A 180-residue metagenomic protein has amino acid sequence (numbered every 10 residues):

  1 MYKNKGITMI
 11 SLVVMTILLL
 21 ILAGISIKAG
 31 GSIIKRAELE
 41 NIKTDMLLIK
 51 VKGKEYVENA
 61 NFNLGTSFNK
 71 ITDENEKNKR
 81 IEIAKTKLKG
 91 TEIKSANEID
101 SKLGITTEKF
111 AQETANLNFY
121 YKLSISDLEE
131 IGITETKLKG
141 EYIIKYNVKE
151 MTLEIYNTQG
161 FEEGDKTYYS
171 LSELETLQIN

Functional and structural regions predicted by a protein language model:
M1-I7: N-terminal leader/signal peptides at the extreme start of proteins
I7-T16: N-terminal signal-anchor/signal peptide hydrophobic helix marking the start of the first transmembrane segment
L19-A37: C-terminal juxtamembrane segment of a hydrophobic transmembrane alpha-helix
K35-T66: Membrane-proximal N-terminal amphipathic helix
Y56-T106: Short, glycine/small-hydrophobic-rich surface segments
T114-N116, Y120, S124-L128, I133 (+2 more regions): Non-catalytic accessory regions used for complex assembly or targeting
T134-N180: Short, surface-exposed interaction loops/tails
